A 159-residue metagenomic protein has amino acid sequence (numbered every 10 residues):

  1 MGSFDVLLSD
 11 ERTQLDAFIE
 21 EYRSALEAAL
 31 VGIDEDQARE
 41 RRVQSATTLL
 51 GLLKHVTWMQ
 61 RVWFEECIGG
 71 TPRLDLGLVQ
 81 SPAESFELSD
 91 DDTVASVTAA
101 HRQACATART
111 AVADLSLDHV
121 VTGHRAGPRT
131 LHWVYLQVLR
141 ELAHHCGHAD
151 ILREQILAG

Functional and structural regions predicted by a protein language model:
M1-G2, L115: Short acidic N-proximal helix/loop "leader" segments that mark the beginning of a domain or an inter-domain linker
G2-D5, R12-V31, E35-A83, G123-G159: Short, contiguous alpha-helical
F4-L7, L88: A short alpha-helix capping/helix-coil boundary motif
D10-L15, T93-A95: Active-site rim elements
E84-T122, H132-V138: Acidic/histidine-rich alpha-helical segments that form the ligand environment of transition-metal centers
